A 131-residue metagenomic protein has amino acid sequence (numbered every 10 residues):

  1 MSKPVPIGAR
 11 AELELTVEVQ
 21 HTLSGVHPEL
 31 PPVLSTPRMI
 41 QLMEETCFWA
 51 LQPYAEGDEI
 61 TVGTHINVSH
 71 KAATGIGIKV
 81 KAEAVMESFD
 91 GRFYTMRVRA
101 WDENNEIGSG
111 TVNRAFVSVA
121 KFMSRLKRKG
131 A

Functional and structural regions predicted by a protein language model:
S2-S35: Catalytic strand-loop segment that frames the active site of acyl-thioester-processing enzymes
P6-E12, H65, K79-K81, F93-T95 (+1 more regions): Intrinsic-disorder/low-complexity, polar/charged segments enriched in Ser/Thr/Lys/Arg/Asp/Glu/Gln
T16-E18, W101, N113-V117: Short beta-strand edge segments in extracellular beta-sheet folds
L30, L34-R38, T95, V117: Residues at secondary-structure transition points
C47-K81: Hydrophobic beta-strand-centered segment that forms part of the acyl-chain substrate-binding groove
V68-E103: Hydrophobic beta-sheet segments that form the core/acyl-binding groove of ACP/CoA-dependent acyl-chain-processing
G108, N113-A131: C-terminal output/interaction extensions
